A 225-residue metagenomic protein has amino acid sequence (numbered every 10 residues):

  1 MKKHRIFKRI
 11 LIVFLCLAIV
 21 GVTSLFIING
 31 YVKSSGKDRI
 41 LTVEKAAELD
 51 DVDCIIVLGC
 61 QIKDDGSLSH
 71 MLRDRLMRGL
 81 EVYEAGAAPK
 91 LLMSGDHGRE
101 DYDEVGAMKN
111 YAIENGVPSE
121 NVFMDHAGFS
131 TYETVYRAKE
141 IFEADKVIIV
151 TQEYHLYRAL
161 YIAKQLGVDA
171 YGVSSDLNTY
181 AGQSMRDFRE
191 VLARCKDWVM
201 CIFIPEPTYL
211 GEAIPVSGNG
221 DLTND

Functional and structural regions predicted by a protein language model:
M1-I10, A87, G220-D225: Short, Lys/Arg-enriched, disordered terminal segments
K2-K45: N-terminal type II signal-anchor transmembrane helix that functions as the membrane-insertion/stop-transfer segment
L15-C16, V82, F203: Enrichment for repetitive, rod-forming helical segments
I28-F188: A structural signal for short, hydrophobic/glycine-enriched beta-strand patches
R99-E104, Y171, A193-M200, S217-L222: A general structural signal for short secondary-structure boundary/capping elements
D187-Y209: A transmembrane-helix-recognition feature enriched in membrane-embedded lipid enzymes and envelope glyco-/phospholipid
P207-D225: Short linear elements at protein peripheries
